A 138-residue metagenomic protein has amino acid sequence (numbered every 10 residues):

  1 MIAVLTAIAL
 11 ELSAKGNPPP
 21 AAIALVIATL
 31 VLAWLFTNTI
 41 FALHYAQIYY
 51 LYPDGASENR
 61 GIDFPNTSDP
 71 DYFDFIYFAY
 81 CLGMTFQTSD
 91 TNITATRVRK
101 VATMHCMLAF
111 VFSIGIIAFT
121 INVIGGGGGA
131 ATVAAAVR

Functional and structural regions predicted by a protein language model:
M1-A22, Y80-T96: Alpha-helical transmembrane segments and their membrane-interface junctions in multi-pass membrane proteins
I2-T6, L30-T39, Y72: Mid-bilayer segments of alpha-helical transmembrane spans in multi-pass integral membrane proteins that mediate
V4-A7, E11, V26, L30 (+1 more regions): Helical transmembrane-bundle signal
A9-L25, G126-R138: Helix-coil boundary and interhelical linker segments in multi-pass alpha-helical membrane proteins
L32-P53: Transmembrane alpha-helix/helix-exit interface in multi-pass inner-membrane proteins
Y49-L51, G55-N92: Membrane-proximal soluble regions of multi-pass membrane proteins
D74, F78-C81, T91-G128: Pore domain of cation channels
